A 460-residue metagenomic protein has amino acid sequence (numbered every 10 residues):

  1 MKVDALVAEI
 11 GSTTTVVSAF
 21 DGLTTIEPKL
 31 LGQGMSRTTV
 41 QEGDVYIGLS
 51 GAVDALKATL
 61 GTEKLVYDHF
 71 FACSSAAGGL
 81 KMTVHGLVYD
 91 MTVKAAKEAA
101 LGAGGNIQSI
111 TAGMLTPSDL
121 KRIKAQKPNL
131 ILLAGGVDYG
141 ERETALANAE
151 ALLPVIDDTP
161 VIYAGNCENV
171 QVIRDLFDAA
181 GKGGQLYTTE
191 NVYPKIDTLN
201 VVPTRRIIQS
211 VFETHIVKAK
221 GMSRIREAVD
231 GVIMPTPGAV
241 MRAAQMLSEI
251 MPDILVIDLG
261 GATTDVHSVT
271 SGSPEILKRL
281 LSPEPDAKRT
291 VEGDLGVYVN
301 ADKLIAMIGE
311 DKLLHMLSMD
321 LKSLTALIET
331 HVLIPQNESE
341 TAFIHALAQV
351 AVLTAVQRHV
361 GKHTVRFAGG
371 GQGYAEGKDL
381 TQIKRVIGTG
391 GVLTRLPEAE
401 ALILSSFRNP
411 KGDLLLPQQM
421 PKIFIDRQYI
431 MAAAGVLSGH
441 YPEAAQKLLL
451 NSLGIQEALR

Functional and structural regions predicted by a protein language model:
M1-V7, L23-G43, I47-I254, E340-A351 (+2 more regions): Nucleotide/phosphate-binding catalytic cleft detector across ATP-hydrolyzing and phosphate-transferring enzymes
E9-V16: N-terminal-proximal low-complexity accessory segments that begin disordered and transition into the first
G11, A112, G136, N166-C167 (+2 more regions): An acidic- and aromatic-residue-enriched active-site/binding cleft used to recognize and process polar
T14, D138-Y139, T263, G296-V299 (+1 more regions): Short, flexible micro-motifs
V17-A19, S268: Conserved blade-register residue in beta-propeller folds
P28, Q33-S36, Q245, E249-L317 (+1 more regions): Glycine-rich phosphate-binding loop of actin/hexokinase-like ATP-binding domains
M251, G261, D302, T330-H331 (+2 more regions): Long, contiguous domain-sized segments
K303-V365: A glycine- and small/hydrophobic-rich beta-loop-beta segment that serves as a flexible "lid/hinge" or phosphate-binding
